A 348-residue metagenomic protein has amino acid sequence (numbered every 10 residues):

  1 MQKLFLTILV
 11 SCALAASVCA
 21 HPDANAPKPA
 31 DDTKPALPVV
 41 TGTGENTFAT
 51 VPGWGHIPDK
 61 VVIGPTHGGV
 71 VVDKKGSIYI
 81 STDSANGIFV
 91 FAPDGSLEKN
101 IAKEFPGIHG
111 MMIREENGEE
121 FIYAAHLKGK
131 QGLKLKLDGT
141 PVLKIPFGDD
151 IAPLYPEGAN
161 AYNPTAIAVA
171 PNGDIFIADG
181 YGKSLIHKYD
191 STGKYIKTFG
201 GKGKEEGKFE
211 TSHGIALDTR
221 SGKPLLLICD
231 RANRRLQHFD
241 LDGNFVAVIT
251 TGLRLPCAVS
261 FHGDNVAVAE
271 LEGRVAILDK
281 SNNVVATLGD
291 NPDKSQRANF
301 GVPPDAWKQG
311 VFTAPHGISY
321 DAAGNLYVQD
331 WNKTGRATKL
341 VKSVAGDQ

Functional and structural regions predicted by a protein language model:
T7-S17: Bacterial N-terminal signal peptides
A26-G53: Blade/loop signatures of beta-propeller domains
P52-V61, V142-Y162, K194-E210, A286-G310: Surface-exposed loop and turn segments in beta-propeller and other repeat-based domains that flank or scaffold
K60-K75, E104-E120, D150-D174, K204-L225 (+4 more regions): Beta-rich, blade/repeat-based domains predominating in secreted/periplasmic proteins but also intracellular
I80-D83, I122-L127, I177-G180, T219 (+3 more regions): Conserved beta-strand positions in repeat-built beta-propeller and related beta-rich domains
F91-S96, K136-T140, D190-K194, D240-N244 (+2 more regions): Short loop/turn segments that connect beta-strands within beta-propeller blades
T313-Q348: Blade-level signature of beta-propeller repeat domains, shared across WD40, Kelch, NHL, RCC1 and BNR/Asp-box propellers
